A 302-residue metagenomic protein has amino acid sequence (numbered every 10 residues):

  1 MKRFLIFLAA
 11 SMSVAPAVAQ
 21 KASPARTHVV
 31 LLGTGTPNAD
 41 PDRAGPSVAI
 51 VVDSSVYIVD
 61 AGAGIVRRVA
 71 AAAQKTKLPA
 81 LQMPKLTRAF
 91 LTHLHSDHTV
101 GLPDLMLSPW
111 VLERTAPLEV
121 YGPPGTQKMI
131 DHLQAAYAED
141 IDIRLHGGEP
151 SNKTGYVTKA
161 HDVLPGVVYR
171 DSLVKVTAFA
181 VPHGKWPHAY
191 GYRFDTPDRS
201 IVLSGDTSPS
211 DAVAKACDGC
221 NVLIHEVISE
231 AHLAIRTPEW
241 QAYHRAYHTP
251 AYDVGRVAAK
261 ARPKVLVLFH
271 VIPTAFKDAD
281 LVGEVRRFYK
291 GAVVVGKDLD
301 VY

Functional and structural regions predicted by a protein language model:
L5-A15: Bacterial N-terminal signal peptides
M12-S13, A70, A216: Alpha-helical transmembrane segments and their juxtamembrane interfaces
S13-K21, D162, L266: Low-complexity, Gly/Pro
Q20-V202, V213, D280-Y302: Binuclear metal-dependent hydrolase catalytic cores
S96, G125, T207, V271-I272: Short, surface-exposed acidic/glycine-rich loop or hinge patches that mediate macromolecular interfaces
Y190-G191, D198-V202, S208-D300: Cap/insert and terminal regions of metallo-dependent hydrolase folds
